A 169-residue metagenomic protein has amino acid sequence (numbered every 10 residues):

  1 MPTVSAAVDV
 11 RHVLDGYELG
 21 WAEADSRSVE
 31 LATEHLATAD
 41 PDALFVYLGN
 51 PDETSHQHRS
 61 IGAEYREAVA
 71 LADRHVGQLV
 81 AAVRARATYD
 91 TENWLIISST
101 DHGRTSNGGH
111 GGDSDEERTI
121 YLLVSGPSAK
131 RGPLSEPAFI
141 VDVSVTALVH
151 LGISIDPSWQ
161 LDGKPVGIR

Functional and structural regions predicted by a protein language model:
M1-A39, V143, V149, D162-I168: Active-site-proximal alpha/beta segments of enzymes that process anionic O-linked groups
M1-H12, T33-Q78: Active-site His/acidic residue clusters
M1-P2, N50-T54, H102-T105, P127-K130: Solvent-exposed loop/turn segments at secondary-structure junctions within structured extracellular/periplasmic domains
A22-S26, A63-D73, L134-V141: Soluble non-cytosolic domains of exported or imported proteins
H35, A43-Y47, L95-S98, Y121-V124 (+1 more regions): Structural recognition of the beta-strand scaffold that forms the well-ordered cores of secreted hydrolase catalytic
L36-D40, Y89-T91, D113-E117: Extracellular/periplasmic catalytic domains that process cell-envelope and extracellular macromolecules
A68-G111, A147: Metal-dependent active-site segment of extracytoplasmic phospho-/sulfohydrolases and closely related
G112-S154: Substrate-binding rim/cap in mid-to-C-terminal beta-strand-loop elements of soluble/periplasmic
